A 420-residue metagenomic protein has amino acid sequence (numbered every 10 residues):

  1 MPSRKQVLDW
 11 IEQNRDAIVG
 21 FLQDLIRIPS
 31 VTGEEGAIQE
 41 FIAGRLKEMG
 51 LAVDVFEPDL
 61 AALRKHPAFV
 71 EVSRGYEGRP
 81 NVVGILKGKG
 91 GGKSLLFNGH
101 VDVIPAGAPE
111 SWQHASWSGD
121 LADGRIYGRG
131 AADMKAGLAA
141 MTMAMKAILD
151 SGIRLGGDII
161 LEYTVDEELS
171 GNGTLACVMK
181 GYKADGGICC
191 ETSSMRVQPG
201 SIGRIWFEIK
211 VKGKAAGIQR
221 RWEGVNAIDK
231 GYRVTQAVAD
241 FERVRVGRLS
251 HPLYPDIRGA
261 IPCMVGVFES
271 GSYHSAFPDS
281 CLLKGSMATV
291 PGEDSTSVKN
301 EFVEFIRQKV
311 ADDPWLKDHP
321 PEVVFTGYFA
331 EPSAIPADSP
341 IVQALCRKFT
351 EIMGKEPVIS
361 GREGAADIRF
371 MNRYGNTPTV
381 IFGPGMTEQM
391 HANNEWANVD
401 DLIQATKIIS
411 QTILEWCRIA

Functional and structural regions predicted by a protein language model:
M1-Q6, E48, Y76, P199 (+1 more regions): Metal-dependent amide/peptide-bond hydrolase catalytic core, centered on the "pita-bread" metallohydrolase fold
P2-I126, L155, M386: Acidic/His- and Gly-rich active-site-bordering loop/insert found across diverse amide/peptide-bond hydrolases
G33, V53, G91-G92, D102-I104 (+5 more regions): Short, acidic Gly/Pro/Ser/Thr-rich loop/turn segments
D54, L95-F97, G186-I188, F207 (+1 more regions): Hydrophobic/aromatic beta-strand patches that form the interior of the parallel beta-sheet core in alpha/beta enzyme
V55, G156-T164, S250, V323: Beta-strand segments within the central parallel beta-sheet cores of soluble alpha/beta enzyme folds
P58, T164-D166, F268, T326: Short loop/turn motifs enriched for small/polar and acidic residues
N81, R154, D158, S280-K284: Intrinsic-disorder/low-complexity, polar/charged segments enriched in Ser/Thr/Lys/Arg/Asp/Glu/Gln
D123-I126, A131-D240, G259-I261, H391-K407 (+1 more regions): Fold-level recognition of mixed alpha/beta catalytic cores in primary-metabolism enzymes, strongest
